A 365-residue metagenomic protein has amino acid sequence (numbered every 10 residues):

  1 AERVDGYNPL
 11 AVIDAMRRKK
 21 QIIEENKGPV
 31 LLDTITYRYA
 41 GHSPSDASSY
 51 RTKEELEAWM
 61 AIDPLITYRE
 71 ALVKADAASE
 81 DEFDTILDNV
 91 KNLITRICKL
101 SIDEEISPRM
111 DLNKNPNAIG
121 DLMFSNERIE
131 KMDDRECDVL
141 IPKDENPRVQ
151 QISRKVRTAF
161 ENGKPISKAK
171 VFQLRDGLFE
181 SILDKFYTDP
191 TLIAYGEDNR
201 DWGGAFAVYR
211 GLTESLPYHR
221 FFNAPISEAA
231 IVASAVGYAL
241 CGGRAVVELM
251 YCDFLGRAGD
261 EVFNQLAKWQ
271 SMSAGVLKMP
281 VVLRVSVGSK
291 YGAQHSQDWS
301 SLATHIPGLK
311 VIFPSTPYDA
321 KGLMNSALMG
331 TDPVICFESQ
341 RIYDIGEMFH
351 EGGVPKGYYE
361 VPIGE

Functional and structural regions predicted by a protein language model:
A1-P108, T304-E365: Glycine-rich ThDP/TPP pyrophosphate-binding loop and its adjacent helix/strand module within ThDP-dependent enzymes
T34, Y39-L216: Conserved acidic/glycine
K131-E347, E351-K356: Thiamine diphosphate
